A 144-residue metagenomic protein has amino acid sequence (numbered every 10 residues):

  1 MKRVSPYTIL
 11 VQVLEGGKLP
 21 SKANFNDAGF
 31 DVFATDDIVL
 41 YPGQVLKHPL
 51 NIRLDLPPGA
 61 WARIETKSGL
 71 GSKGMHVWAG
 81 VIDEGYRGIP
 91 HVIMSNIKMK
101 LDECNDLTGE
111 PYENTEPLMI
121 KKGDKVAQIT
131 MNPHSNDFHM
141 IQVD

Functional and structural regions predicted by a protein language model:
M1-D144: DUTPase catalytic domain/fold
